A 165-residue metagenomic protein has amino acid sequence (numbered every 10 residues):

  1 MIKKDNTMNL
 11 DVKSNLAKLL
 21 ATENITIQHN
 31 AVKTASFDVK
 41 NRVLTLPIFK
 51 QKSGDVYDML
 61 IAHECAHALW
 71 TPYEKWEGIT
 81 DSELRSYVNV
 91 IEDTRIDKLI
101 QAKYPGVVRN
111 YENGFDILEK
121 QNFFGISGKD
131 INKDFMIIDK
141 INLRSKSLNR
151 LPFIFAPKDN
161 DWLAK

Functional and structural regions predicted by a protein language model:
M1-K165: Short, functionally important secondary-structure microenvironments
